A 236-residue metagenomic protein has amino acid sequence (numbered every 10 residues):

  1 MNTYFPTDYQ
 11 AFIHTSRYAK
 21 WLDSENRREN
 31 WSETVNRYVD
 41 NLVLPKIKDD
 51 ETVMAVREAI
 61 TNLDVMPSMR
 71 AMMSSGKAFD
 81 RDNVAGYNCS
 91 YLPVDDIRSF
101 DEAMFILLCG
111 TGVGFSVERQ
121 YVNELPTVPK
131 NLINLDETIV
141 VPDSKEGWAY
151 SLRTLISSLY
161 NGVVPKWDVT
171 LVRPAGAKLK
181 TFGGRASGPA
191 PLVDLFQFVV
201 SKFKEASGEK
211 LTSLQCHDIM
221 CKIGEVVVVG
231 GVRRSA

Functional and structural regions predicted by a protein language model:
M1-A236: Extended catalytic cores of very large enzyme megasubunits
